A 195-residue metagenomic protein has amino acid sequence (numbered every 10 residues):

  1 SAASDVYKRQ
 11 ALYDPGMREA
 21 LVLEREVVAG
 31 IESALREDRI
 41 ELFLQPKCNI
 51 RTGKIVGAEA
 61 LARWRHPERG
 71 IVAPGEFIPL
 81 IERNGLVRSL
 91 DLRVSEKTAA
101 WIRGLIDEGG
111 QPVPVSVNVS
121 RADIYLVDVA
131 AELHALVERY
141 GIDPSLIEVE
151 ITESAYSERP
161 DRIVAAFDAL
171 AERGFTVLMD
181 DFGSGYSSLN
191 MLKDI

Functional and structural regions predicted by a protein language model:
A2-Y7: Short, small-residue-biased leader/transition segments that mark boundaries at the very start of proteins
L12-E19, L23-L80, N118, E150 (+1 more regions): Active-site core of bacterial EAL-family cyclic-dinucleotide phosphodiesterase domains
L23, V56, A73, D128-A130 (+2 more regions): Residues at alpha-helix caps and immediate loop-helix transition turns in enzyme cores, especially N- and C-cap
V27-G30, A60-L61, E76, L80-I81 (+5 more regions): Structural preference for long, well-ordered alpha-helical segments in enzyme cores
K47-N49, H66, L105-D107, I124-L126 (+1 more regions): Sensor-regulatory modules in signal-transduction proteins
G85-L86: Catalytic-site/binding-pocket detector for metal-dependent nucleotidyl cyclases and the c-di-GMP signaling machinery
R93-V119, A135-L146, R173: Helix C-cap/alpha-to-beta connector motif
A131-I195: The catalytic core of metal-dependent phosphodiesterases that act on cyclic dinucleotides
